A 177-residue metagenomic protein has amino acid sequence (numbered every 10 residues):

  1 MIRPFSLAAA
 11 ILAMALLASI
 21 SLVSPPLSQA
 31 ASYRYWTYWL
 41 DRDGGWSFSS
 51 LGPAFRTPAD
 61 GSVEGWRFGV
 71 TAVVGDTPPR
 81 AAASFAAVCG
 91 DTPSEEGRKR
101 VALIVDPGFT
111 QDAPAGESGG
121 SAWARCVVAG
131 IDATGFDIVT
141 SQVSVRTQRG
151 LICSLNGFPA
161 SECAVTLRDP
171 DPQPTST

Functional and structural regions predicted by a protein language model:
I2-T177: Ubiquitin-like/PB1-type beta-grasp interaction modules and other compact soluble beta-rich domains
